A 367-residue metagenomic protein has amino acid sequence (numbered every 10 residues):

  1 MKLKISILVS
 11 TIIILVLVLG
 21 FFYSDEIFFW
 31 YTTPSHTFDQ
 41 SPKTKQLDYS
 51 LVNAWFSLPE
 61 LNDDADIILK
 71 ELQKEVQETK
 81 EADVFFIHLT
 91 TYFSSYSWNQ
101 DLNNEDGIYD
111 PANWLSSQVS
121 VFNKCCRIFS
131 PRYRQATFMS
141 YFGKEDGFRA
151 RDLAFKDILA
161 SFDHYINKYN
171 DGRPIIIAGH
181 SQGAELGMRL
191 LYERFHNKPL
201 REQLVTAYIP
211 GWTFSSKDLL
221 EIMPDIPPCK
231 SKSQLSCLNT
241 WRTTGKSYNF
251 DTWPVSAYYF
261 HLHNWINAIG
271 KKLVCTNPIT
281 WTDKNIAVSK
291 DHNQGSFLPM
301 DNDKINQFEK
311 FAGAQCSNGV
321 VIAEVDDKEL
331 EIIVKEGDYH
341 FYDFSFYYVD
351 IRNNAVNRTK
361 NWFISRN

Functional and structural regions predicted by a protein language model:
K2-P111, L115: Flexible, membrane-associating and regulatory peripheral segments of lipid-active enzymes
I27, L159-D171, E193-E331, E336-Y347 (+3 more regions): Surface cap/lid and interfacial helix-loop subdomains adjacent to catalytic sites that gate substrate access
F28-Q40, H88-R173, E324-N367: Active-site catalytic motif of lipid deacylating hydrolases and related acyltransferases
K74-Q77, V119-F122, N197-P199, C229-K232: A general structural signal for short secondary-structure junctions and capping/turn motifs
K80-A82, K124-I128, D171-P174, R201-V205: Loop/turn elements at helix/coil->beta-strand transitions in domains of secreted/extracellular proteins
D83-I87, F129-R132, I176-I177, T206-I209 (+1 more regions): Structural recognition of the beta-strand scaffold that forms the well-ordered cores of secreted hydrolase catalytic
L115, L186-F195: Short, well-ordered amphipathic alpha-helices
G179-G183, G187: Gly/Ala-rich beta-loop-alpha elbow adjacent to hydrolase catalytic centers
